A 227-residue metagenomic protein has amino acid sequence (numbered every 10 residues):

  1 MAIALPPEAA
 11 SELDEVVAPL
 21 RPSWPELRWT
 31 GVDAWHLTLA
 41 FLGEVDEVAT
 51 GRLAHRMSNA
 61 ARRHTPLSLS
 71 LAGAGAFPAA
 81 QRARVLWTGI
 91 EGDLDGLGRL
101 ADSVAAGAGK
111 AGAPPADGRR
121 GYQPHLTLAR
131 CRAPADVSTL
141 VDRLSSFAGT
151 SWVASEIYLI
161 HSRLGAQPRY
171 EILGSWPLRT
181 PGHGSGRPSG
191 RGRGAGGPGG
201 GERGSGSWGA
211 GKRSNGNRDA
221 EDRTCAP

Functional and structural regions predicted by a protein language model:
M1-R203, W208-P227: Histidine-dependent nucleotide/RNA phosphoesterase domain, centered on the 2H-phosphoesterase fold with its duplicated
